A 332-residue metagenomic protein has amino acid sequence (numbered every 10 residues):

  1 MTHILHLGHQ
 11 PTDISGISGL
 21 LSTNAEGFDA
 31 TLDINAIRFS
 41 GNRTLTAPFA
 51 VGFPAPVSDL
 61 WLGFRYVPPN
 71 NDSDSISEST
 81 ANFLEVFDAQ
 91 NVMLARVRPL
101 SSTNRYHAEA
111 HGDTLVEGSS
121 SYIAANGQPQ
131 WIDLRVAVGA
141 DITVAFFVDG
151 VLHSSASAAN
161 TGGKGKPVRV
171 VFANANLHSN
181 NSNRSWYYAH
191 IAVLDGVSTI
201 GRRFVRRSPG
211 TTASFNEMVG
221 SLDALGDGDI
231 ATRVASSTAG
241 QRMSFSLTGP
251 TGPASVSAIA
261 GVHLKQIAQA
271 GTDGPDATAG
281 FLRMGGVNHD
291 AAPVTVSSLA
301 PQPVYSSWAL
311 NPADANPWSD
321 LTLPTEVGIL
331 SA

Functional and structural regions predicted by a protein language model:
M1-S15, A175-A332: Disulfide-rich extracellular domains of secreted proteins
G19-A50, G226-G240: Short carbohydrate-recognition loop motifs
S40-Y106: Secretory/extracellular carbohydrate-interaction modules and structurally similar beta-sandwich "look-alikes"
P68-S75, V138-I142, Q266-A277: Extended, low-complexity, turn-rich repeat/linker tracts enriched in Gly/Pro/Ser/Thr and Asp/Glu that occur
A108-W131: Short, aromatic/His-centered strand-loop micro-motif at the edge of beta-sheets
Q128-T143: Localized edge beta-strand/strand-to-loop motifs within extracellular or lumenal beta-rich domains
F147-H153, G285: Short strand-turn-strand beta-turns centered on an Asx-Gly dipeptide
A156-Y187: Flexible glycan-contacting loops in extracellular carbohydrate-active proteins
